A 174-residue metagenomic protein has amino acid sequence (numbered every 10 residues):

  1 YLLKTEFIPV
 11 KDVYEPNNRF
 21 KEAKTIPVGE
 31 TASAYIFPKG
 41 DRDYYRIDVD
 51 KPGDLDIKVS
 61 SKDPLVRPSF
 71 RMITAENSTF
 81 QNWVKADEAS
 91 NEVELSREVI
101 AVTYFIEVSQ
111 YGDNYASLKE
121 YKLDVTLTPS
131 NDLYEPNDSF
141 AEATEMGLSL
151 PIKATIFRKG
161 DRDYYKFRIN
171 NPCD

Functional and structural regions predicted by a protein language model:
L2-K11, N18-K21, P27-N131, D138-A141 (+1 more regions): Acidic, Ser/Thr/Pro-rich low-complexity intrinsically disordered segments
